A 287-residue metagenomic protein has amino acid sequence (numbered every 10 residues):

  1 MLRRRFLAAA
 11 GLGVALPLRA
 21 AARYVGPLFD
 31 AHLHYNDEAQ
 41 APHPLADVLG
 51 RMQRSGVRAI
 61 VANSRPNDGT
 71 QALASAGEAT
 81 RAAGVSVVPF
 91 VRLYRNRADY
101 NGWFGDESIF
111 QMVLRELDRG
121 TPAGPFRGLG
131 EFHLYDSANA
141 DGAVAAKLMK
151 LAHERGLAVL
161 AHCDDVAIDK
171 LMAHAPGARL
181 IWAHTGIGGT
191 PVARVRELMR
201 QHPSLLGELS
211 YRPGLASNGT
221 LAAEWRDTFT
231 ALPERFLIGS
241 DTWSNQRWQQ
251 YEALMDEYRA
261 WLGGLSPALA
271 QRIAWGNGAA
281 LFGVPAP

Functional and structural regions predicted by a protein language model:
L2, F6-L16, A21-A31, Q40-P66 (+2 more regions): Mid-to-C-terminal alpha-helical segments outside catalytic/metal-binding sites
R5, D47, S75, M112 (+6 more regions): Alpha-helical elements of Rossmann-like donor-binding domains used by nucleotide-donor carbohydrate transfer enzymes
R23, Q71-L160, L206, Y211-G214: Active-site gating/metal-coordination segments in enzymes
F29-L33, I60-A62, V87-V91, L129-G130 (+4 more regions): Hydrophobic faces of well-ordered beta-strands that scaffold small-molecule active sites in alpha/beta enzyme cores
N36-H43, S64-A72, N96-I109, D136-D141 (+4 more regions): Acidic-and-aromatic substrate-binding clefts and catalytic sites of carbohydrate-active enzymes
A39, G56, S64, T121 (+6 more regions): Sec/Tat-exported extracytoplasmic proteins
L49-R54, A74-S86, R115-G124, L171-A175 (+2 more regions): Acidic (Asp/Glu)-rich catalytic clusters
A138-I238, P285: Catalytic pocket-lining loop regions of alpha/beta-barrel enzymes, especially the amidohydrolase/enolase/GH5 lineages
